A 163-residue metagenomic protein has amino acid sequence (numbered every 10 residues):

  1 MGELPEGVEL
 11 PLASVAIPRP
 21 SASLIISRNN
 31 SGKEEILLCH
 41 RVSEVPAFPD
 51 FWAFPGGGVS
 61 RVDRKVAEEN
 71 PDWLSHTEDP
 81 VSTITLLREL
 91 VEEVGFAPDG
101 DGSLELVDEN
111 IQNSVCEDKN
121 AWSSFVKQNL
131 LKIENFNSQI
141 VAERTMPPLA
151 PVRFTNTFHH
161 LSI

Functional and structural regions predicted by a protein language model:
M1-I163: N-terminal leader/linker segments that precede catalytic domains of diphosphate-processing enzymes
